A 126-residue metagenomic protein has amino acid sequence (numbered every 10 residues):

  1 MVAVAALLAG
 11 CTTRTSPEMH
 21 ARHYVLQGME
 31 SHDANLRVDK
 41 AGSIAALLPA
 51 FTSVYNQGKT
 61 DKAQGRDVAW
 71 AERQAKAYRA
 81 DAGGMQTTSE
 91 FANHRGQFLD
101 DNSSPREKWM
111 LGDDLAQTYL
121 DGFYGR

Functional and structural regions predicted by a protein language model:
M1-V2: Sec-dependent signal peptide recognition, specifically the positively charged N-region followed immediately by
A5-G28: Bacterial Sec signal peptide processing site at the extreme N-terminus
S16-Y24, G42-A45, G122-F123: Glycine- and small hydrophobic-rich membrane-insertion segments that are intrinsically disordered in solution
M19, S31-R66: Post-signal-peptide N-terminal segment of Sec-exported extracytoplasmic proteins
H20-A21, V25, V54-Y55, R73 (+1 more regions): Amphipathic alpha-helical segments in structured regions that serve as interaction surfaces
H20-S31, N35, K40, T88-A92 (+2 more regions): N-proximal short alpha-helices
R66-R126: Compact alpha-helical subdomains of small soluble proteins
